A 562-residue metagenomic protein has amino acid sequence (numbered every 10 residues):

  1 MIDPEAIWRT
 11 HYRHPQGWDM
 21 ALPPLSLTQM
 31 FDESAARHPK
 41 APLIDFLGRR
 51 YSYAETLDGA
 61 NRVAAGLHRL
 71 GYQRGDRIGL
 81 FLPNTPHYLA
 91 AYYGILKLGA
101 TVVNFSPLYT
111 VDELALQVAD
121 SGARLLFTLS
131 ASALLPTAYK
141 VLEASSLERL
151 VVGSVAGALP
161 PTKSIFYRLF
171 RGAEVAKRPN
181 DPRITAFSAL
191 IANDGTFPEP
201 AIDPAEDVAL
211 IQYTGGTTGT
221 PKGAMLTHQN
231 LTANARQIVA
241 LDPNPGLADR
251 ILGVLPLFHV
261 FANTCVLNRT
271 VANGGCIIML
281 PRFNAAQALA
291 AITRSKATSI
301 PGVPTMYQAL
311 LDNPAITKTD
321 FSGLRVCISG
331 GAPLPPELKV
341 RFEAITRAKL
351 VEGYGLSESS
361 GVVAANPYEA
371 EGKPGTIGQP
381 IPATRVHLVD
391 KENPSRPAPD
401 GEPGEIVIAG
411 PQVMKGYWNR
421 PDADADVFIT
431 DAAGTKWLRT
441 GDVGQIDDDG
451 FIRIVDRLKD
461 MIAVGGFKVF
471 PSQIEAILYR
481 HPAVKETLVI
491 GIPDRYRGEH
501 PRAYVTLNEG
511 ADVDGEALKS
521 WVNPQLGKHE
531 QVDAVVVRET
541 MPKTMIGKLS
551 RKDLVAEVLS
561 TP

Functional and structural regions predicted by a protein language model:
L22-P23, D32, K40-T85, L89-Y93 (+1 more regions): Conserved AMP-binding/adenylate-forming core of the ANL superfamily
S52-A54, A209-R236: Conserved AMP-binding A3 loop
L57-R62, A192-D194, A224-G246, V254 (+2 more regions): Conserved structural elements of the adenylate-forming
R69-L70, K97-A189, E509-A511: Structural core segment of the AMP-binding/adenylate-forming
Y109, L126, I300, G410 (+7 more regions): AMP-binding/adenylate-forming catalytic core of the ANL superfamily
K163, V175-Y213, T220, P243-R250: Conserved pre-ATP/AMP-binding loop-to-beta segment of ANL
T232-R250, F258-S299, N313: Conserved AMP-binding/adenylation subdomain of ANL enzymes
G275, C327, L334-V351, S357-I452 (+4 more regions): Conserved AMP-binding/adenylate-forming
